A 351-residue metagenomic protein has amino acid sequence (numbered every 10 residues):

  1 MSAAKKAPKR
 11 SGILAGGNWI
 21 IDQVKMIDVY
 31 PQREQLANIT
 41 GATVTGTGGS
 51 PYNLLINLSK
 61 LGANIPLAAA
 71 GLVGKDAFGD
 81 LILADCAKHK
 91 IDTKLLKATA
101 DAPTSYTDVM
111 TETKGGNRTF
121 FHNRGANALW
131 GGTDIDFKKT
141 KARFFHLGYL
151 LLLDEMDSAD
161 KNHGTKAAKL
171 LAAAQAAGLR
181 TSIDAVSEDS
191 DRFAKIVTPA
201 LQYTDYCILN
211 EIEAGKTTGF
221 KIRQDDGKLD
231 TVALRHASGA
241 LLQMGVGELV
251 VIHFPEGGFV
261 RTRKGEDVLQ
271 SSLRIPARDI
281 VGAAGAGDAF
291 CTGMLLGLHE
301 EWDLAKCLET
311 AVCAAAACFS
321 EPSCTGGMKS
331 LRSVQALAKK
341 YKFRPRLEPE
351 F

Functional and structural regions predicted by a protein language model:
M1-I91, W130, D279-A283, R344-F351: Glycine-rich phosphate/adenosyl-contacting loop at the front of the ribokinase-like
S2-V24, D80-A98, A102, V109-L269 (+2 more regions): Ribokinase/PfkB-type carbohydrate-kinase core domain
T45-Y52, D76, K161-G164, K228-T231 (+5 more regions): Electropositive phosphate-/nucleotide-binding environments in soluble metabolic enzymes
N53-I56, A172, I212, A305 (+2 more regions): A broad detector of short, well-ordered amphipathic alpha-helices that serve as recognition/interaction surfaces
I56-K60, L296-E300, C313-S320: Short glycine/serine- and small hydrophobic-enriched flexible loop segments
N57, K216-G219, I280-L304, L308: Short, small-residue alpha-helix embedded
G62-P66, E266, G297-A311: Phosphate-handling active-site elements
